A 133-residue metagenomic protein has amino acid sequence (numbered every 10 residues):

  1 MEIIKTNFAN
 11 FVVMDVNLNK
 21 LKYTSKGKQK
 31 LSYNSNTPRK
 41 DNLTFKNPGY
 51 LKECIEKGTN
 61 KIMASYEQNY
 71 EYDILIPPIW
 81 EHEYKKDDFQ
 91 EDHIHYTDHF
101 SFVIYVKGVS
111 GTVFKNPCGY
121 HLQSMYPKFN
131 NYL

Functional and structural regions predicted by a protein language model:
M1-Y72, D87-F89: Non-heme Fe(II)/2-oxoglutarate
F8-N10, L75-P77, D98-F100: Residues at beta-strand starts and edge strands
T37, N47, I76-P77, N116 (+1 more regions): Intrinsic-disorder/low-complexity coil detector
Q68-I79, F114: A short coil-to-beta-strand element that immediately follows conserved catalytic motifs
E81-L133: Catalytic core of non-heme Fe(II) oxygenases with the double-stranded beta-helix
